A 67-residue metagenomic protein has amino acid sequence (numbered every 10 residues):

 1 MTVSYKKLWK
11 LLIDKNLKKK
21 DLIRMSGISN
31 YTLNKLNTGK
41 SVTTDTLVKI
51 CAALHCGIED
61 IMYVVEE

Functional and structural regions predicted by a protein language model:
M1-K20: A short, Lys/Arg-rich alpha-helix, primarily the initiator
L12, I23, N37, C51: The alpha-helix within a helix-turn-helix
I13, G27, T38, E66: Residue-level detection of the helix-turn-helix DNA-binding "recognition helix"
L17-N34: Short alpha-helical DNA-recognition segment
K20, G39-K40: A short, glycine- and basic residue-enriched loop/turn that sits immediately adjacent to a domain's principal
K40-A52: Short, basic-rich loop-to-helix N-cap that marks the start of a DNA-contacting helix
H55-E67: Short C-terminal boundary/hinge segments that cap the last helix of small helical domains
